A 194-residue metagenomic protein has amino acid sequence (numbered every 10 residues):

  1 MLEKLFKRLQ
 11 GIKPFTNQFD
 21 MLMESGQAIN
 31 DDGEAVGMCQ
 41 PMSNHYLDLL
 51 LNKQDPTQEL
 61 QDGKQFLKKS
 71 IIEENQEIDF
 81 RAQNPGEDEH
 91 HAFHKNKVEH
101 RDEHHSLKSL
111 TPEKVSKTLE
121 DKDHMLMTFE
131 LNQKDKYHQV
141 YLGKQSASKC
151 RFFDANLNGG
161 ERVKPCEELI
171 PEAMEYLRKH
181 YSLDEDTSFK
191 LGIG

Functional and structural regions predicted by a protein language model:
M1-I78: Active-site nucleophile-adjacent alpha helix/oxyanion-hole segment immediately C-terminal to the catalytic cysteine
R8, Q18, F66, T118 (+2 more regions): Charge-rich, solvent-exposed alpha-helical interaction surfaces
D32-E34, D135, E185-T187: N-terminal nucleophile
Y46-L47, K134, N158-G159: Short acidic, S/G/P-rich loop/turn micro-motifs used as interaction or catalytic elements
D62-Q133, Q145: Conserved active-site-adjacent core of cysteine acyl-enzyme catalytic domains
K134-Y141: Short, surface-exposed coil-to-beta transition loops
K144-K164: Catalytic Cys-His active-site segments of thiol-dependent hydrolases/isopeptidases
L169-G194: Conserved catalytic-core surface of thiol
